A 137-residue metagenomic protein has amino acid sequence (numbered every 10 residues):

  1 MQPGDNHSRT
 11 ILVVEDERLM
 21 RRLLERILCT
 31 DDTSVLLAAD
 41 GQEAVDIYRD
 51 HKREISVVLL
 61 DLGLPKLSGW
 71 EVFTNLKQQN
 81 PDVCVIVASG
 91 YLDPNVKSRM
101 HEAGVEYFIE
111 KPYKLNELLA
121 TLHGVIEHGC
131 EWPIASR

Functional and structural regions predicted by a protein language model:
M1-L12, R18, E25, D46-R49 (+5 more regions): Non-catalytic signal-transmission and effector/linker regions of two-component phosphorelay proteins
V14-E15, A38, V58: Conserved sequence signature across two-component system core domains
R21, P65, D93: The feature encodes the CheY-like receiver
R22-T30: Charged docking surfaces used in two-component/phosphorelay signaling
L37, L64-L67: Residue-level signal for the "D+5" position in two-component response regulator receiver
D40-E43, S68-E71: Acidic catalytic/metal-coordinating carboxylates
D61, S89: Active-site residues of response regulator receiver
E71, Y91-I109, N116, A120: Alpha4 helix (beta4-alpha4-beta5 surface) of REC/receiver domains from two-component response regulators
